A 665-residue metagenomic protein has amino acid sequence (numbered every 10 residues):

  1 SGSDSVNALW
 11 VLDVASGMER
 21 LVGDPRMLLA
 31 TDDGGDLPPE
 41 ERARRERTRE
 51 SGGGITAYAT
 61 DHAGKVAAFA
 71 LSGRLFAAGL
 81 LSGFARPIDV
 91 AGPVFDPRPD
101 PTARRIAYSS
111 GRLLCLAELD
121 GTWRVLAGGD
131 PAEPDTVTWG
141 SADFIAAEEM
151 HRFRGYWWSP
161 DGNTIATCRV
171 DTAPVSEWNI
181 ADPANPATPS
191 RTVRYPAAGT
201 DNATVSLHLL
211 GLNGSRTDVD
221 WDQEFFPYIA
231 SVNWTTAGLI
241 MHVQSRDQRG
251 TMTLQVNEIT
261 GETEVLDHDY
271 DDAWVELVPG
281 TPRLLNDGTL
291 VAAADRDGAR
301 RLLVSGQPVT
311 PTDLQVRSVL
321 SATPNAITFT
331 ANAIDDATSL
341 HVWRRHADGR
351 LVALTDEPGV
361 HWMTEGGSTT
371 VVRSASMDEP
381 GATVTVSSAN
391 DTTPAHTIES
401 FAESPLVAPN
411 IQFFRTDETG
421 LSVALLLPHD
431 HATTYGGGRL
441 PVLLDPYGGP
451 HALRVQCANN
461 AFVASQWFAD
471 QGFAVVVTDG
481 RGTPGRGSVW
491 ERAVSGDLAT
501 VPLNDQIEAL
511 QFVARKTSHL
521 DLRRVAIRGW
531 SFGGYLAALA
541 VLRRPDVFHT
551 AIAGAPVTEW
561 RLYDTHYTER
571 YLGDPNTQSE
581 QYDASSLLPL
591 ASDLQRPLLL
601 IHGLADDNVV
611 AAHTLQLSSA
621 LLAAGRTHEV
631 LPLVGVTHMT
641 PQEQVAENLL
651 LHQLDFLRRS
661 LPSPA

Functional and structural regions predicted by a protein language model:
S1-H361, T369: Beta-propeller folds
S176-E177, V360, T364-A665: Serine-hydrolase catalytic core recognition
